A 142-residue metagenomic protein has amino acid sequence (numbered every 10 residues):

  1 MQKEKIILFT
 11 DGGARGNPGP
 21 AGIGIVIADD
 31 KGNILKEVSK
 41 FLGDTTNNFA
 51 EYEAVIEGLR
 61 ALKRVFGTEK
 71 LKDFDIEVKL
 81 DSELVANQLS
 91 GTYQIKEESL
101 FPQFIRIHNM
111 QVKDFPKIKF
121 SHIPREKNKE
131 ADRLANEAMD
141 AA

Functional and structural regions predicted by a protein language model:
M1-Q2, K70: Short, flexible hinge/linker loops that cap or flank conserved catalytic cores
Q2-F49, A61: RNase H-like nuclease fold core
G13, N17, I56-A141: RNase H catalytic domain
E51, V55: Short, conserved alpha-helix that lines the donor NDP-sugar binding/gating region of sugar-transfer enzymes
